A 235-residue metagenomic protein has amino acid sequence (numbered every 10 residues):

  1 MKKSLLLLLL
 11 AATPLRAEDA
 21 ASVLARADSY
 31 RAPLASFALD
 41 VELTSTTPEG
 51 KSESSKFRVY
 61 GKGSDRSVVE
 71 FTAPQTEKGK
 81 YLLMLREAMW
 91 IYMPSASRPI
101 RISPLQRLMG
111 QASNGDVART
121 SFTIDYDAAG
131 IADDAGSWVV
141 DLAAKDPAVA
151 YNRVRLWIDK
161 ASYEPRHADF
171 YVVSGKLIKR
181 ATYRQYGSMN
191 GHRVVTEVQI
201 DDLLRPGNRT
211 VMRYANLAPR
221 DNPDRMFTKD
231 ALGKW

Functional and structural regions predicted by a protein language model:
M1-S4: Positively charged n-region of N-terminal signal peptides that target proteins for export
T13-A17: Sec/Tat signal peptide C-region and signal peptidase I cleavage site
A20-P94: N-terminal mature ectodomain segment of secretory-pathway/periplasmic proteins
T44, K62-S64, T72-P74, E87-A88 (+7 more regions): Solvent-exposed coil/turn segments that connect beta secondary-structure elements in extracytoplasmic/periplasmic
P48-G50, A96, G175, G191: Detector for glycine-centered tight turns/loop "hinges" at secondary-structure junctions
M93-R119: Acidic/charged, solvent-exposed loop-and-adjacent secondary-structure segments enriched in E/D, K/R, S/T, and G/P
R101, N114, R119, A135-K229: Gly/Pro-enriched, hydrophobic low-complexity segments that function as extracytoplasmic propeptides/linkers
K234-W235: Short, solvent-exposed mixed-charge patches
